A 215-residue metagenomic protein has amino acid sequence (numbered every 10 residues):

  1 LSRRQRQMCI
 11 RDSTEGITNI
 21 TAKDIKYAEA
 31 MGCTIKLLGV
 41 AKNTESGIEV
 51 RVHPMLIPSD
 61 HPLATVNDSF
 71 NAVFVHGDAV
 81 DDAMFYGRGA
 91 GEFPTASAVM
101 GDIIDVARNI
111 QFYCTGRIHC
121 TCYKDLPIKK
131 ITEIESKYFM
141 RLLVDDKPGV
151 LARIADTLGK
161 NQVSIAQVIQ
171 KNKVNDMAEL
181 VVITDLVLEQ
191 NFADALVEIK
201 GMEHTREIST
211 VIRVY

Functional and structural regions predicted by a protein language model:
L1-I10: Single conserved hydrophobic/aromatic residue that forms the stacking wall/gate of nucleotide- or nucleobase-binding
M8-C9, G16-I35: Active-site loops and adjacent core secondary-structure elements that bind or stabilize anionic groups
I10, I17-T21, E92, A96 (+3 more regions): Generic structural signal for well-ordered, non-membrane alpha-helical segments in soluble metabolic enzymes
D12, T44-G47, K173-M177: Short, glycine- and charge-enriched coil/turn segments that flank and shape catalytic ligand pockets
C33-T44: Broad, structure-driven detector of short, well-ordered beta-strand segments within folded domains
K42, I48-D145, A152, D156: Catalytic, metal-anchored helix/loop core of enzyme active sites in primary metabolism
N43-E45, R51, Q167-V168, I208: Non-catalytic regulatory/linker segments of enzymes
I103-Y215: A conserved regulatory-domain signal marking ACT and ACT-like small-molecule sensing domains and adjacent regulatory
